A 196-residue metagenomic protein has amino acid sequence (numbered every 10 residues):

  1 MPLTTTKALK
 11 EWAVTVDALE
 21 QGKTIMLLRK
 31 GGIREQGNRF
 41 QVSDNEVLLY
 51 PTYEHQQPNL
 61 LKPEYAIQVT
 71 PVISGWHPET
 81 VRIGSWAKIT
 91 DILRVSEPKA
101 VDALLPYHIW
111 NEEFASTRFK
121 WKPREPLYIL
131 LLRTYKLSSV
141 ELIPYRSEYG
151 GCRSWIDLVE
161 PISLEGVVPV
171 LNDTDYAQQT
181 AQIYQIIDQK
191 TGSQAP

Functional and structural regions predicted by a protein language model:
P2-P196: Structured alpha/beta reader/binder surfaces that contact nucleic acids or chromatin modification marks
